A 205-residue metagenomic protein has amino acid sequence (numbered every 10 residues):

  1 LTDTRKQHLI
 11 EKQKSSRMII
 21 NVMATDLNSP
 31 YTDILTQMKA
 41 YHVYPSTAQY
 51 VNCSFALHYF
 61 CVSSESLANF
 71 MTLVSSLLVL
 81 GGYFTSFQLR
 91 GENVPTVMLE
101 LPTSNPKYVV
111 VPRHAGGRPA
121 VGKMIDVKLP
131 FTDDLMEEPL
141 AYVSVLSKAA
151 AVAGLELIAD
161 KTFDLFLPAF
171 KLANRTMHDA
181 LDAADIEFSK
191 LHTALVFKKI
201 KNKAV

Functional and structural regions predicted by a protein language model:
T2-H42: S-adenosyl-L-methionine
N28, L57-H58, L89-V94: Short "lid" loop at the C-terminus of a central beta-strand within the Rossmann-like core of SAM-dependent
L35-K39, V43, P168-A183: Charged, often glycine-rich, active-site loop that binds/positions anionic groups
Y44-P45, H58, E65-G81: A short glycine-rich, Lys/Arg-flanked "PGG" loop and its adjoining helix->strand segment in the class I
T47-Q49: Local beta-strand N-terminus motif with an aromatic residue
N52: A conserved beta-strand element that flanks and buttresses the S-adenosyl-L-methionine
T85-A153, I158: SAM-dependent methyltransferase
A153-L155, N174-V205: Core SAM-dependent methyltransferase catalytic element
